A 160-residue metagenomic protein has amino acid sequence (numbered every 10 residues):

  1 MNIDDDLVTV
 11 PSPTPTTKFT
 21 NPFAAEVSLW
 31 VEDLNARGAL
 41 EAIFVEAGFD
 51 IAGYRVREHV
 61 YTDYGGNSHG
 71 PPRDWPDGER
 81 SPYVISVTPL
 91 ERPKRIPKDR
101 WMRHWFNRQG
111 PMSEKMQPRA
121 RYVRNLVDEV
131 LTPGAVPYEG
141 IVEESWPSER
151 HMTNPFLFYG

Functional and structural regions predicted by a protein language model:
M1-G160: Macromolecular interaction modules
